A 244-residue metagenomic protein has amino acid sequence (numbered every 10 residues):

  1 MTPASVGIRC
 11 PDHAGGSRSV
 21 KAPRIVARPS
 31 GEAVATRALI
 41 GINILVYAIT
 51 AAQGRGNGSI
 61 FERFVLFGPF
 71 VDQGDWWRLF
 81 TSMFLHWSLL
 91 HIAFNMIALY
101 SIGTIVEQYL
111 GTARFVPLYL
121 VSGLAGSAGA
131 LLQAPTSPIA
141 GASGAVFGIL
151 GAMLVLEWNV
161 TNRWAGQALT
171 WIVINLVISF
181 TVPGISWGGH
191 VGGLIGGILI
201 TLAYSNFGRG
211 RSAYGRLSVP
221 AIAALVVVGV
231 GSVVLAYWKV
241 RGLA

Functional and structural regions predicted by a protein language model:
T2-R28, F180-A244: C-terminal transmembrane module of polytopic alpha-helical membrane proteins
V26-I40, A113, N162-A165, P183 (+1 more regions): Membrane-water interface of alpha-helical transmembrane segments
E32-A142, V182-I185: N-terminal TM1-TM2 helical hairpin plus the immediately adjacent luminal interfacial "cap"
I44, I92, L120-L124, A145 (+3 more regions): Residue-level signature of the transmembrane alpha-helical core of multi-pass small-molecule transporters
I92-L99, A140-A152, S186-Y204: Alpha-helical transmembrane segments that form the membrane-embedded catalytic/substrate-binding core of multi-pass
Q108-T112, M153-L169, S205-P220: Alpha-helical transmembrane bundle and helix-membrane interface signal in multi-pass integral membrane proteins
A113-V121, G141-V146, R163-I172, S218-V219: Cytoplasmic-side transmembrane-helix entry/capping segments in multi-pass membrane proteins
G129-Q133, L156-N159, L176-I185, L235: Hydrophobic alpha-helical transmembrane segments
